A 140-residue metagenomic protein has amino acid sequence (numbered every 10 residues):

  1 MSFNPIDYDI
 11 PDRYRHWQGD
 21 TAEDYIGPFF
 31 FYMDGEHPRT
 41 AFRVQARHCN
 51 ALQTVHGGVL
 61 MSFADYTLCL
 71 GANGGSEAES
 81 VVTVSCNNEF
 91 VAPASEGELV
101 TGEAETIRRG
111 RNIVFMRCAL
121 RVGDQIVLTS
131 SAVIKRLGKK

Functional and structural regions predicted by a protein language model:
M1-K140: Terminal targeting signals and extreme-terminal segments of soluble enzymes
